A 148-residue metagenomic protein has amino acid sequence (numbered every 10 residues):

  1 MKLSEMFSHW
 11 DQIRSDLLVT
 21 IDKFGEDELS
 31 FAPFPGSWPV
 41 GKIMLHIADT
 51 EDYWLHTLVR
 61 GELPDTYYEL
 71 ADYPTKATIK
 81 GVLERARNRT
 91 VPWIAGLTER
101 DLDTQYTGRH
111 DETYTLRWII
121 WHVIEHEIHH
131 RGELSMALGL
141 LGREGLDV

Functional and structural regions predicted by a protein language model:
M1-S4, P39-A48, R85-W93: Short, mixed-charge, low-aromatic patches
M1-W10, T78: Extreme N-terminal tail/first-helix region
F7-D11, S15-L18, E26-E69, G108-V148: Short, contiguous alpha-helical
Y73-T107, Y114-H129: Acidic/histidine-rich alpha-helical segments that form the ligand environment of transition-metal centers
